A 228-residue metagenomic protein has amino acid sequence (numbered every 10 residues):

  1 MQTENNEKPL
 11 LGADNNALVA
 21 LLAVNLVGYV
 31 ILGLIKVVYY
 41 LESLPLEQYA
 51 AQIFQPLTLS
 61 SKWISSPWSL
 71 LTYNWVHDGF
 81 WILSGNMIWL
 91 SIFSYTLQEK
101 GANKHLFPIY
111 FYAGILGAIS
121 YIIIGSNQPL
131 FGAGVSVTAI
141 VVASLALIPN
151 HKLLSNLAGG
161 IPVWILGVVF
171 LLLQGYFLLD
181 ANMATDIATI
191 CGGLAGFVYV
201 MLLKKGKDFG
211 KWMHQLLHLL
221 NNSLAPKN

Functional and structural regions predicted by a protein language model:
M1-N16, L26, Q174-N228: C-terminal transmembrane module of polytopic alpha-helical membrane proteins
E4-K8, L90-Q98, P149-N156: C-terminal ends of transmembrane helices
D14-L130, L178-A188, M201: N-terminal TM1-TM2 helical hairpin plus the immediately adjacent luminal interfacial "cap"
S84, A133-V141, I187-L194: Membrane-embedded alpha-helical segments of multi-pass membrane proteins, especially the transmembrane helices
E99, L147-G160, K205-G210: Alpha-helical transmembrane bundle and helix-membrane interface signal in multi-pass integral membrane proteins
K104-Y112, G132-V137, L157-G167: Cytoplasmic-side transmembrane-helix entry/capping segments in multi-pass membrane proteins
N127-P149, V163: Membrane-interface micro-motifs in multi-pass membrane enzymes
V163-L178: Hydrophobic membrane-spanning alpha-helices of multi-pass integral membrane proteins
